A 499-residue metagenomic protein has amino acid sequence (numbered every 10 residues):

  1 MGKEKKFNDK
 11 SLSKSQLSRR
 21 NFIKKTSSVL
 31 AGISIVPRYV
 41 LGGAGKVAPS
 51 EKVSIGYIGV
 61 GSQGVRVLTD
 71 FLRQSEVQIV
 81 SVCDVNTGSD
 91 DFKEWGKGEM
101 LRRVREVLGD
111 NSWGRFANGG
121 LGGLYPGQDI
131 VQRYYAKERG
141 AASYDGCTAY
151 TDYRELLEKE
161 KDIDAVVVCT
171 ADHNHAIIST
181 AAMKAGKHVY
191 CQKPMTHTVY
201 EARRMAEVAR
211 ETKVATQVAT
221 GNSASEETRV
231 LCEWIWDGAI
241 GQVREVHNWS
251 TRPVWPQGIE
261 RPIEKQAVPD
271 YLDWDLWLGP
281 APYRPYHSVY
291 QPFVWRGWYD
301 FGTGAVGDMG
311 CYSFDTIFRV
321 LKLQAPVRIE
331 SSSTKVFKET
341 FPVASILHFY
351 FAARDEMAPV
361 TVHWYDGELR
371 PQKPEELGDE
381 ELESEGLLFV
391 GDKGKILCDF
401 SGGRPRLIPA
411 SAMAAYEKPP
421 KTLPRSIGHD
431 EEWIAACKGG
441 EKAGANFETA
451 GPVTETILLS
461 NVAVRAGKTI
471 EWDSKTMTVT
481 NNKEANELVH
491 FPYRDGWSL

Functional and structural regions predicted by a protein language model:
G2-A185, R203-A215: N-terminal glycine-/serine-/threonine-rich beta1-alpha1-beta2 phosphate-ribose binding loop of Rossmann-like
V36, L41, V230, G241-E448 (+1 more regions): Contiguous beta-strand/loop segments that form the cofactor/metal-binding neighborhood of enzyme cores
S54-I58, I79-D84, A149, A165-V168 (+10 more regions): Structural recognition of the beta-strand scaffold that forms the well-ordered cores of secreted hydrolase catalytic
Y57-V60, A165-D172, K187, C191-Q192 (+3 more regions): Conserved beta-strand->loop/alpha-helix structural units within folded catalytic cores of enzymes with alpha/beta
Q74-V77, A185, V208-A215, D237-Q242 (+2 more regions): Secondary-structure transition/capping motifs at alpha-helix termini and the adjoining loop/turn into the next element
N86-S89, A149-Y153, C169-H175, M195-A202 (+4 more regions): Short, solvent-exposed turn/loop segments enriched in Gly/Ser/Thr/Pro and often Arg
W113-A117, Q192, A219, V306: The substrate-binding groove and active-site-proximal loops of carbohydrate-active enzymes, especially glycoside
H188-Y190, M195-Y271: A contiguous active-site-proximal alpha/beta segment in oxidoreductase catalytic domains
